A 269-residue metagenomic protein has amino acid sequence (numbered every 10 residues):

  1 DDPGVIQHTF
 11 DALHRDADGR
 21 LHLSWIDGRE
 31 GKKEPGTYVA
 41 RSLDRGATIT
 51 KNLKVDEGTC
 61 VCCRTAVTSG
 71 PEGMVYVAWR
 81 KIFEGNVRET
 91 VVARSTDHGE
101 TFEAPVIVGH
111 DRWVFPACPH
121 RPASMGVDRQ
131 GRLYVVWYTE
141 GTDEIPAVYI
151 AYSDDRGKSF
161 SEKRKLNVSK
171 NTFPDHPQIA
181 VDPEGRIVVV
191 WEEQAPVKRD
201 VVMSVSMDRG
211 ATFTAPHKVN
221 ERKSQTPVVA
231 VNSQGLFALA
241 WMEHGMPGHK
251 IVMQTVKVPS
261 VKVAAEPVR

Functional and structural regions predicted by a protein language model:
D1-R269: Extracellular, repeat-based ectodomains that mediate carbohydrate processing or recognition
